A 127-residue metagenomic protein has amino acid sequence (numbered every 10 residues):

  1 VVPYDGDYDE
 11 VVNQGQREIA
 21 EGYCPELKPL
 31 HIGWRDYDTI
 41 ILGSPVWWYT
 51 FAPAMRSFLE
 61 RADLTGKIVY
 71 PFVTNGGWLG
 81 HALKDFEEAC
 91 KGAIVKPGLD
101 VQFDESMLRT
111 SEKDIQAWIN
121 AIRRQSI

Functional and structural regions predicted by a protein language model:
V1-G43, Y49-F51, R56, E60 (+1 more regions): N-terminal beta1-alpha1-beta2 submodule of the flavodoxin-like/Rossmannoid cofactor-binding fold
L27-L30, L42, L59, L64 (+4 more regions): Generic detector of leucine side chains in alpha-helical contexts
D38-T39, D63-Y70: Short, surface-exposed connector motifs at secondary-structure boundaries
P45-V46, N75: Residue-level signal for short, function-critical loop segments
A62-T65, K91-A93: Arginine/glycine-rich "motif VI" loop of SF2 helicases in the C-terminal RecA-like domain
Y70-T110: Short, glycine-/small-residue-rich phosphate/pyrophosphate-handling segment
